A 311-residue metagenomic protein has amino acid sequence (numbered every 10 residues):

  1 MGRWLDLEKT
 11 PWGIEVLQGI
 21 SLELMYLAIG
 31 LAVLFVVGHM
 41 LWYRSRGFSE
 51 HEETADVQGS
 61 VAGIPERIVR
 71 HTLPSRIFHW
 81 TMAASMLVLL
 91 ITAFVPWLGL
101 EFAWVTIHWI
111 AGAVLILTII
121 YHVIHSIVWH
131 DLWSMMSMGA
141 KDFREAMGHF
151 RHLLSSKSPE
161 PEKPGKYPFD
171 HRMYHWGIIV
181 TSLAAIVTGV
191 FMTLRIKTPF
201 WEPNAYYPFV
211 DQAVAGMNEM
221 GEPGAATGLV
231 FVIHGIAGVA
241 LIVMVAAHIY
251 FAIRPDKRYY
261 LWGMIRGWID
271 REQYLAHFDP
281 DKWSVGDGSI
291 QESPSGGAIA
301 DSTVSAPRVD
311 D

Functional and structural regions predicted by a protein language model:
M1-D311: Membrane-embedded alpha-helical bundles that constitute the cytochrome b-like, heme-associated redox core of multi-pass
